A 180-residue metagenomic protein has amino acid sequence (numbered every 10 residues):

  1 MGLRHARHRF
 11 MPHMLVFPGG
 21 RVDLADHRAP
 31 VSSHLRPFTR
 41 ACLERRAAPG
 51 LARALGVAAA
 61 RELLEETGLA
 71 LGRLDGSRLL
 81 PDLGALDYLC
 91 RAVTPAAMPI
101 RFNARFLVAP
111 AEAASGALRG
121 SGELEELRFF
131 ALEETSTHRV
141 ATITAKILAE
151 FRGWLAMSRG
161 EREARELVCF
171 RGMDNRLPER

Functional and structural regions predicted by a protein language model:
M1-G2, V16-P18: Short, conserved beta-strand segments within well-ordered enzyme catalytic domains that often line or immediately flank
G2-H5, R91: Short, well-ordered beta-to-alpha junction loops that form the rim of enzyme active sites and present histidine/acidic
R4-M14: Acidic, metal-coordinating catalytic segment for phosphate/diphosphate chemistry, firing primarily on the Nudix
A6-H8, D23-L24, E112-S115: Short, charged/polar surface micro-motifs in flexible loops or helix N-caps
R9, L24, A29, V93-A96 (+1 more regions): A broad, structure-centric signal for solvent-exposed, well-ordered loop/edge residues that line or flank functional
P12, H27, A117: Short acidic, gly/pro-rich beta-turn/loop elements at beta-sheet edges and active-site/ligand-binding grooves
F17, D23-L83, L107: The catalytic Nudix box helix
F38-R45, G76-R180: Nudix hydrolase/Nudix homology domain
